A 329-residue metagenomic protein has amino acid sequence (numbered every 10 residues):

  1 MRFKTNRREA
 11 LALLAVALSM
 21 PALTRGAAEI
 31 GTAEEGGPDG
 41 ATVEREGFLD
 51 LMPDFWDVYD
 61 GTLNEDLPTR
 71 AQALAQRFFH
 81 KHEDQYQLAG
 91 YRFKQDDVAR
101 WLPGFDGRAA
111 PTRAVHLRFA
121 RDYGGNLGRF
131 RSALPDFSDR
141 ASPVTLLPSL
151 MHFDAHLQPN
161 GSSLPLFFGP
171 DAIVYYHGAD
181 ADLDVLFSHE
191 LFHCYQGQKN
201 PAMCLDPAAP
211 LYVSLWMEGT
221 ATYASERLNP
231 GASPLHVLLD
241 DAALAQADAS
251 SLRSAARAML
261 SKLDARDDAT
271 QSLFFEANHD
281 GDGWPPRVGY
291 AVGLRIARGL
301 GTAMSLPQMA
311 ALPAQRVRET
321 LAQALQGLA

Functional and structural regions predicted by a protein language model:
R2-L18: N-terminal secretory signal peptides and thylakoid transit peptides that target proteins across membranes
P21-R25: C-terminal segment of classical bacterial N-terminal signal peptides
I30-R92: N-terminal mature-domain "stem" immediately C-terminal to a signal peptide or N-terminal signal-anchor/transmembrane
D54-V58, Y223-E226, A291-R298: Short, hydrophobic/amphipathic alpha-helical patches that form generic packing surfaces within helical domains
R70-V115, G125, W284-R287, V317: Compact alpha-helical subdomains of small soluble proteins
W101-P234, L238: Acidic/His-rich structured neighborhood in mature extracellular/periplasmic domains
L239-L252: Small-residue-rich helix-loop
A255-A329: Pan-zinc metallopeptidase signature
